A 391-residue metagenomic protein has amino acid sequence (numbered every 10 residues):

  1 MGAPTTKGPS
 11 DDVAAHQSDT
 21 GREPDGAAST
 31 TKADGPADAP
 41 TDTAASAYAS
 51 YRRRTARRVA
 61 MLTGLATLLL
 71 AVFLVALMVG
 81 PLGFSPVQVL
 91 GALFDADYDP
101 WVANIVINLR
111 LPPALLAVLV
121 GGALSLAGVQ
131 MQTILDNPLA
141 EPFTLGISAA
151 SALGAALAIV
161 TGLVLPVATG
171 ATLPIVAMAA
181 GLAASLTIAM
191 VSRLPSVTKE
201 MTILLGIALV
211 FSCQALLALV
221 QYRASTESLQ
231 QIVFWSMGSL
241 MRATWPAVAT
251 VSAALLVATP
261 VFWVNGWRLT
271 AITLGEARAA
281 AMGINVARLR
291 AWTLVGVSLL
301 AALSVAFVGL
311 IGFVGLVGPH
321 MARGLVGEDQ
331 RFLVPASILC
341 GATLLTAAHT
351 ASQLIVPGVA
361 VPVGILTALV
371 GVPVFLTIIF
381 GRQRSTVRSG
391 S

Functional and structural regions predicted by a protein language model:
G2-S391: Alpha-helical transmembrane segments in inner-membrane proteins
